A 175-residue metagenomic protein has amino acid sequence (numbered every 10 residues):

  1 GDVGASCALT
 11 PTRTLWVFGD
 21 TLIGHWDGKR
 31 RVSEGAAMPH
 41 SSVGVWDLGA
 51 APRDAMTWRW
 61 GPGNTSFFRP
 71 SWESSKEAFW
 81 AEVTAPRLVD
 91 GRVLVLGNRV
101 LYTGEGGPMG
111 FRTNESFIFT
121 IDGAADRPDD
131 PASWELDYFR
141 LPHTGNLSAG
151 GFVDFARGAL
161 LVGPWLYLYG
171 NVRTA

Functional and structural regions predicted by a protein language model:
G1-A175: Carbohydrate-active catalytic/glycan-binding domains of CAZyme proteins, especially the secreted or lumenal ectodomains
